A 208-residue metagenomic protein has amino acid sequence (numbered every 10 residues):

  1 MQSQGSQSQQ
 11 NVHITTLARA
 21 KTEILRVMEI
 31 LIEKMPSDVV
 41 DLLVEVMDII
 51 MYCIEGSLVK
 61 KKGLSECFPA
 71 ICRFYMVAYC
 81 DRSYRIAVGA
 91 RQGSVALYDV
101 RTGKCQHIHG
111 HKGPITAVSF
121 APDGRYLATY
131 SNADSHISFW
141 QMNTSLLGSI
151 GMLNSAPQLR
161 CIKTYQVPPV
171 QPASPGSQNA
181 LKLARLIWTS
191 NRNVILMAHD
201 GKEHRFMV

Functional and structural regions predicted by a protein language model:
M1-N11, R26-I30, E45-C53, G103-C105: Alpha-helical solenoid scaffolds in eukaryotic proteins
S6-H13, I54-L58, K62, E66-V208: WD40-repeat beta-propeller superdomains and closely related acidic/aromatic-rich repeat-like regions
L17-E29, V40, V44-M51, L64-F68 (+1 more regions): Alpha-helical repeat solenoid scaffolds
